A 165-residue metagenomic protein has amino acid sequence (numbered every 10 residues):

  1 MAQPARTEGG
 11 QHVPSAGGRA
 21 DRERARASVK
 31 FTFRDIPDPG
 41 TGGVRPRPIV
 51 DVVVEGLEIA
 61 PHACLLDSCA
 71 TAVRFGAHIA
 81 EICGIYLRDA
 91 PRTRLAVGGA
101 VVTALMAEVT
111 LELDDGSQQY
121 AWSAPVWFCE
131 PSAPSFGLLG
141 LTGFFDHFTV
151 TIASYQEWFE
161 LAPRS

Functional and structural regions predicted by a protein language model:
M1-S165: Pepsin/retropepsin-fold aspartyl endopeptidases
